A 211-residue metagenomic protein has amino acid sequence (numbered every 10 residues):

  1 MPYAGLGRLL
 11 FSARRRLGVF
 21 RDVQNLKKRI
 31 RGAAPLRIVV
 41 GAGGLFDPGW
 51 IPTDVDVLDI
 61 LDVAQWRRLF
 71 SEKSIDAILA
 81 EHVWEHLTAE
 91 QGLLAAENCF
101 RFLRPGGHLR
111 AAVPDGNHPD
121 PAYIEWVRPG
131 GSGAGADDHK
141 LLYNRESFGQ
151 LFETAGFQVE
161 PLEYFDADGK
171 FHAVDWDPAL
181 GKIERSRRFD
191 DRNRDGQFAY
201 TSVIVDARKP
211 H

Functional and structural regions predicted by a protein language model:
M1-A34: Membrane-proximal basic amphipathic "stem/tether" segments
M1-S12, V40-P48, D137-R145: Short N-terminal signal/transit or membrane-insertion segments and the immediately adjacent low-complexity/disordered
R15-V19, R29-A33, D56-L58, A89 (+3 more regions): A short linear-motif detector with a strong N-terminal bias
R16-K27, E85, L142-F152: Short N-terminal helix-initiation segments at or just after the protein's N-terminus
R31-G32, G44, Q197-F198: Short, flexible hinge/linker loops that cap or flank conserved catalytic cores
P35-P121, E146, I204-K209: Conserved SAM-binding loop
Q91-F100, R104, H108-P210: S-adenosyl-L-methionine-dependent methyltransferase catalytic module, highlighting the catalytic core
